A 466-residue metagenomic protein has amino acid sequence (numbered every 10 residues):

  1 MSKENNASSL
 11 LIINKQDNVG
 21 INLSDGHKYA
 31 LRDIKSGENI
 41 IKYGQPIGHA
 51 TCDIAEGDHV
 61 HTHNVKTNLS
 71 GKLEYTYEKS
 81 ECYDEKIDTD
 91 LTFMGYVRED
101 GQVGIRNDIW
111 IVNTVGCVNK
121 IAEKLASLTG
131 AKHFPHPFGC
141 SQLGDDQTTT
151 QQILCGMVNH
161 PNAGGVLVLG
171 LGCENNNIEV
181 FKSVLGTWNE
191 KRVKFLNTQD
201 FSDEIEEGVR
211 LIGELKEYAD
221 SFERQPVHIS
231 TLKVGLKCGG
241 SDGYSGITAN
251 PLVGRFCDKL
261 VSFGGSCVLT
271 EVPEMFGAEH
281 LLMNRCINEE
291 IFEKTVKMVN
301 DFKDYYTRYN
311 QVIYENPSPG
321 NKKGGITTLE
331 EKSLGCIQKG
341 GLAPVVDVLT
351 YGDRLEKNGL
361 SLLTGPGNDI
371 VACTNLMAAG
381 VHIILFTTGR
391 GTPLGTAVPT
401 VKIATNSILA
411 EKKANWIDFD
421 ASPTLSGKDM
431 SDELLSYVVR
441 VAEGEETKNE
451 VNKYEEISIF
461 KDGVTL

Functional and structural regions predicted by a protein language model:
S2-I383, R390-L466: Metallocofactor- and cofactor-centric catalytic cores in central/energy metabolism, strongly enriched
